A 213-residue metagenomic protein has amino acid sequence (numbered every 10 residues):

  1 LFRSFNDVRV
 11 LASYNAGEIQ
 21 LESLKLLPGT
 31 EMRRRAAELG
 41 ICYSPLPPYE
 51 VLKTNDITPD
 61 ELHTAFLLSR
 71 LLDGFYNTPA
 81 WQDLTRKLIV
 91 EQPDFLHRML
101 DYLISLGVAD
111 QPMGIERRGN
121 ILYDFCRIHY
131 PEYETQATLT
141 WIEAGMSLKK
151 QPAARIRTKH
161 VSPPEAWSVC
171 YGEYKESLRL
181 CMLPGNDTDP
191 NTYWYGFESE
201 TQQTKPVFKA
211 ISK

Functional and structural regions predicted by a protein language model:
F2-P93: A structural motif corresponding to the C-terminal lobe/cap of the Radical SAM core domain
R70-K213: Radical SAM enzyme core and accessory elements
